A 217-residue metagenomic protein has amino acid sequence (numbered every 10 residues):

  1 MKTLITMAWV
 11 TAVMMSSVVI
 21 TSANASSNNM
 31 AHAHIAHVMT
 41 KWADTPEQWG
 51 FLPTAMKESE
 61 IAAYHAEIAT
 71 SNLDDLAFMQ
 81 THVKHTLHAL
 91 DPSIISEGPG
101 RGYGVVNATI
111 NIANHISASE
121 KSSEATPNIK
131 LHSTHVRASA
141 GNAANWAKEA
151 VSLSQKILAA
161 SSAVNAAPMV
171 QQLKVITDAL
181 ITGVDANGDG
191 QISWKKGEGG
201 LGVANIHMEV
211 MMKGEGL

Functional and structural regions predicted by a protein language model:
M1-V10: Bacterial N-terminal signal peptides that target proteins for export
M14-N24: C-terminal segment of classical bacterial N-terminal signal peptides
S26-L217: Mature extracytoplasmic or organellar-lumen-exposed domains after removal of signal/transit peptides
